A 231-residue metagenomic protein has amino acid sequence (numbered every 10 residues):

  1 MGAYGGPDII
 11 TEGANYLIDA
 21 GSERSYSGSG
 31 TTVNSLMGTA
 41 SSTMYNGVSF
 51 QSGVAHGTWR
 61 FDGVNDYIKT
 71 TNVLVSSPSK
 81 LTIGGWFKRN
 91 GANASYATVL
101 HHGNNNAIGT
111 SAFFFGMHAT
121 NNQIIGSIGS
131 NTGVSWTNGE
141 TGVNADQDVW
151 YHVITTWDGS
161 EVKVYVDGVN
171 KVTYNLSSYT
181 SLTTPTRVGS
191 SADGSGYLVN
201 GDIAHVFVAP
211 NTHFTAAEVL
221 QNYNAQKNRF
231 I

Functional and structural regions predicted by a protein language model:
M1, G129, L182-A204: Extracellular glycan-interaction patches encoded by glycine-rich segments
M1-V64, V219-I231: Extracytoplasmic low-complexity segments
I9-T11, N72-I83, I108, G142-Y151 (+2 more regions): Extracellular/lumenal carbohydrate-interaction signature centered on repeated Trp-anchored short motifs
G28-S29, L36, Y45, D62-S127 (+3 more regions): Extracellular glycan-recognition modules
G109, G133-G139, V169-Y174: Surface-exposed loop/edge segments in extracytoplasmic proteins
G126-H152: Short, aromatic/His-centered strand-loop micro-motif at the edge of beta-sheets
V149-K163: Localized edge beta-strand/strand-to-loop motifs within extracellular or lumenal beta-rich domains
V166-T186: Short, solvent-exposed beta-strand-to-loop segments that form ligand-recognition rims of beta-rich domains
